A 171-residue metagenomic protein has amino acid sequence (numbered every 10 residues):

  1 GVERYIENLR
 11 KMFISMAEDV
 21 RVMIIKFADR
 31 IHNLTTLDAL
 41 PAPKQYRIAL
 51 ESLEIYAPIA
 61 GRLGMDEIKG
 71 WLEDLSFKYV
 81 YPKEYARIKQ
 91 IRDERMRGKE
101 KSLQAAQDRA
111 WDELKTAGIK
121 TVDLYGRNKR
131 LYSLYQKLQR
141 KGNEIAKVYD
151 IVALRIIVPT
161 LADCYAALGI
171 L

Functional and structural regions predicted by a protein language model:
G1-K147, I151-A153, V158-I170: Active-site helical microenvironments for divalent-metal-assisted chemistry
